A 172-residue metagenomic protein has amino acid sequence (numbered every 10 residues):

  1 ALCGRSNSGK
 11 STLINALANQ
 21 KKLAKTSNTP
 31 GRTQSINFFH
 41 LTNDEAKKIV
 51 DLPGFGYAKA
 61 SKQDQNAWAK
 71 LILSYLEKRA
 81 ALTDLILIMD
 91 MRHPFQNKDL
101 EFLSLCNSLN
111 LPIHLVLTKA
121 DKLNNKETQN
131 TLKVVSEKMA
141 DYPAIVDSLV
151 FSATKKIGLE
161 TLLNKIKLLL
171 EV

Functional and structural regions predicted by a protein language model:
A1-K59, E171-V172: Conserved G1/Walker A P-loop phosphate-binding module
P30-T33, H40-E45, L76-L82, L105-L109 (+1 more regions): Conserved catalytic network of the ASCE P-loop NTPase/AAA+ motor domain
K47, I113, V146-S148: Hydrophobic anchor at the start of a short beta-strand that flanks the dinucleotide cofactor-binding loop
P53-F55, M91-R92, K119-A120: Conserved Walker B
F55-Q65, L123-N124: Flexible beta-alpha connector loops of hexameric P-loop NTPases
D64-R92, S104-V116: Inter-motif core of Ras-like GTPase G domains
P94-L109, Q129-V135: Conserved catalytic-core segment of NTP-binding enzymes
K122-V172: Canonical P-loop GTPase G-domain recognition
